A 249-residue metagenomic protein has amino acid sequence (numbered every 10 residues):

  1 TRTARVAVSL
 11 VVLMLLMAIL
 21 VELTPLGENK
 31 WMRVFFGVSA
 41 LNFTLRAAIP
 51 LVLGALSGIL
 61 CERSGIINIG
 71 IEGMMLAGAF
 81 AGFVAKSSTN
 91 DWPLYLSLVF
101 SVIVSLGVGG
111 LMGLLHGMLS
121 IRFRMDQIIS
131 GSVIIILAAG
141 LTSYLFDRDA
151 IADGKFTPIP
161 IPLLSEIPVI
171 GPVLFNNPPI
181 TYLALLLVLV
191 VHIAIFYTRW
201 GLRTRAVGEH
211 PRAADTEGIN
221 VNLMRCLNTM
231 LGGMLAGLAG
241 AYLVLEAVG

Functional and structural regions predicted by a protein language model:
T1-L53, I67, A81, D91-F100: Membrane-interfacial amphipathic/re-entrant helices at transmembrane-helix boundaries
R2-V11, I69-M75, M125-V133, R203: Cytoplasmic-side transmembrane-helix entry/capping segments in multi-pass membrane proteins
A7, T44, G73-A77, V99-G107 (+3 more regions): Hydrophobic alpha-helical transmembrane segments
S9-V21, G54, A139-S143, T181-I193 (+1 more regions): Hydrophobic core segments of alpha-helical transmembrane domains in multi-pass membrane transport and ion-translocation
R33-F36, L41, I195, G232-G249: Inter-helical junctions in multi-pass inner-membrane proteins, predominant in energy-converting antiporter-like
S39-P93, S101-V102, G107-I128: Single transmembrane alpha-helix segments in multi-pass membrane proteins
A138-Y197, C226-L227, A247-V248: Transmembrane helix-bundle core of multi-pass membrane transporters and related energy-transducing complexes
